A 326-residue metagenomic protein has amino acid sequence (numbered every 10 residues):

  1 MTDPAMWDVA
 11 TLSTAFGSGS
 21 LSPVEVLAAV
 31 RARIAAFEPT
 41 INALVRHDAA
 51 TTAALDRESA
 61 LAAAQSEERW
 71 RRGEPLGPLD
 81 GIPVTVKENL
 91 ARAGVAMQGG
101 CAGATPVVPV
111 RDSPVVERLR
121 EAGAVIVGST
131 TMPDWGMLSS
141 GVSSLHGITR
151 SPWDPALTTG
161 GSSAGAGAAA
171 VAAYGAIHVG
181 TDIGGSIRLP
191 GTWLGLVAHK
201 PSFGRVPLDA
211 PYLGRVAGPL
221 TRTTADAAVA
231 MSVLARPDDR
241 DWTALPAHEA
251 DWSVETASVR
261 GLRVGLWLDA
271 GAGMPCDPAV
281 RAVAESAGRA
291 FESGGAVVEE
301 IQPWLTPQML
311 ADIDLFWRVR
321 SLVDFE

Functional and structural regions predicted by a protein language model:
M1-L61, S293-G295: An N-terminal boundary/leader segment
P23-A28, S113, D251-W252, C276-P303 (+1 more regions): Acyltransferase
A43, D239-L245, E292-W304: Flexible, glycine/charged-enriched surface loops at secondary-structure junctions
A53-A64, G123-A124, P133: Long amphipathic alpha-helix in the N-terminal Rossmann-like dinucleotide-binding domain of NAD(P)-dependent
S66-I82, A257-G265: Immediate post-signal peptide segment of exported/extracytoplasmic ligand-binding proteins
P78-V115: Enzymes and membrane/adaptor proteins characterized by extended Gly/Ser/Thr/Asp/Glu-rich, aromatic-dotted
R111-L234: Short glycine/serine-rich loop segments
K200-G288, L305: A short helix-breaking turn/cap at a secondary-structure junction
